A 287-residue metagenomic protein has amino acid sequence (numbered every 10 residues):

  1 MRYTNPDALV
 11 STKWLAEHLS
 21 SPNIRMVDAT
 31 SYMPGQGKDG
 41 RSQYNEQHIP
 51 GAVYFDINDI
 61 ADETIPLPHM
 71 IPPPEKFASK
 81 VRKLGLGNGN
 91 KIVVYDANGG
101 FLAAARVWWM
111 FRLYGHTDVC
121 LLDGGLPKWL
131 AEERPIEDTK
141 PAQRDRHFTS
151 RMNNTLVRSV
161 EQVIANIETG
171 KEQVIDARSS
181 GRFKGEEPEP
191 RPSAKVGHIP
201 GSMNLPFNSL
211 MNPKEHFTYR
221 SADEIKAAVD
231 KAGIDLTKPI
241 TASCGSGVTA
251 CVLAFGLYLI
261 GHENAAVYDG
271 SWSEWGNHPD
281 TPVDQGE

Functional and structural regions predicted by a protein language model:
M1-E287: Cytosolic catalytic domains that perform sulfur/thiol-centered chemistry
